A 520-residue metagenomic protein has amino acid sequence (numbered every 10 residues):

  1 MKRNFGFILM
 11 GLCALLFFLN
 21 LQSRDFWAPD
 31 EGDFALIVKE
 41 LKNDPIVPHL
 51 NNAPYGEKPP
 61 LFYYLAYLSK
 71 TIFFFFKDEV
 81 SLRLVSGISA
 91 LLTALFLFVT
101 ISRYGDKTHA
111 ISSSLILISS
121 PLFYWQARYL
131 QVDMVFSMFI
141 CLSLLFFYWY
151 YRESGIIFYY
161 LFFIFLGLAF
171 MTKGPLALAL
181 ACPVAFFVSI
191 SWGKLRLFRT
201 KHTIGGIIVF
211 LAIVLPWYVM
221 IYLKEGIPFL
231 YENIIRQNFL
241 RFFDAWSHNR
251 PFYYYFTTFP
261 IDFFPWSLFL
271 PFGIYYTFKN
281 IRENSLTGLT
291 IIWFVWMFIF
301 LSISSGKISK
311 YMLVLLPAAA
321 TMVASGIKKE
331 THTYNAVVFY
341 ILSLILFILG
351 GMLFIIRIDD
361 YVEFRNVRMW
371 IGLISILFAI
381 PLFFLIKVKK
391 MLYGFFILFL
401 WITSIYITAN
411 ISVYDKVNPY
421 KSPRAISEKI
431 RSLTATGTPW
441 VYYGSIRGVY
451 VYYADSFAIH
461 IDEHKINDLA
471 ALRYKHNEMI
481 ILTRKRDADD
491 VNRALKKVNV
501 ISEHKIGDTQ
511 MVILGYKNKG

Functional and structural regions predicted by a protein language model:
M1-A336, M352, T509-Q510: Membrane-integral, polyisoprenol-dependent glycosyltransferases of the GT-C/oligosaccharyltransferase superfamily
Y160, I164, Y276-G520: Membrane-embedded architecture of ER/inner-membrane glycosylation machinery
